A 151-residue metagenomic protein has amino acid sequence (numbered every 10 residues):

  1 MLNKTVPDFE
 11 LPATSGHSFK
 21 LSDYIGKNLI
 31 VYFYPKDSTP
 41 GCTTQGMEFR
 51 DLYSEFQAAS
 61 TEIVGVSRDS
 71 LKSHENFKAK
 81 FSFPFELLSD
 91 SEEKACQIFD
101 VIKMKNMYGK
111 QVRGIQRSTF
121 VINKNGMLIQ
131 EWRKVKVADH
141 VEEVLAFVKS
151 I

Functional and structural regions predicted by a protein language model:
M1-I151: Chalcogenol-based redox active-site neighborhoods
